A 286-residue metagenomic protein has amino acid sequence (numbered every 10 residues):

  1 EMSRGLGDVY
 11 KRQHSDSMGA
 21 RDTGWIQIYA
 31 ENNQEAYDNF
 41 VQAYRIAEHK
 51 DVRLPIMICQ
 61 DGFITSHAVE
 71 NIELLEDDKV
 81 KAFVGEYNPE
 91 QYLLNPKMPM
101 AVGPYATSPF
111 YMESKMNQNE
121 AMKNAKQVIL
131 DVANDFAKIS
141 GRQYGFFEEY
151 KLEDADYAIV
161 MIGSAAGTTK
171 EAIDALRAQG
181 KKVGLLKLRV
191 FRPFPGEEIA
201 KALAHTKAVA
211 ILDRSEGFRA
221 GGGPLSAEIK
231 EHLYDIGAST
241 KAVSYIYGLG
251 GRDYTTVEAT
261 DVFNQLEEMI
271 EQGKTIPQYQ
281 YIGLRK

Functional and structural regions predicted by a protein language model:
E1-Y10: Single conserved hydrophobic/aromatic residue that forms the stacking wall/gate of nucleotide- or nucleobase-binding
D8, V128-Y144, M161-T169, L188-G196: A general structural motif
K11-G62, S239-R252: Conserved thiamine diphosphate
Y44-I46, E73-E76, E171-G180, A200-L203 (+3 more regions): Short, solvent-exposed amphipathic alpha-helical segments in soluble enzyme and RNA/protein-processing domains
P55-E148: Conformationally flexible catalytic loops at phosphate/diphosphate-handling active centers
E153-K181, F194-K201: Redox- and metal-dependent alpha/beta enzyme cores, enriched for Fe-S-associated oxidoreductases and cofactor-handling
D213-K286: Peripheral docking tails and interdomain loops at the edges of cofactor- or intermediate-handling domains
